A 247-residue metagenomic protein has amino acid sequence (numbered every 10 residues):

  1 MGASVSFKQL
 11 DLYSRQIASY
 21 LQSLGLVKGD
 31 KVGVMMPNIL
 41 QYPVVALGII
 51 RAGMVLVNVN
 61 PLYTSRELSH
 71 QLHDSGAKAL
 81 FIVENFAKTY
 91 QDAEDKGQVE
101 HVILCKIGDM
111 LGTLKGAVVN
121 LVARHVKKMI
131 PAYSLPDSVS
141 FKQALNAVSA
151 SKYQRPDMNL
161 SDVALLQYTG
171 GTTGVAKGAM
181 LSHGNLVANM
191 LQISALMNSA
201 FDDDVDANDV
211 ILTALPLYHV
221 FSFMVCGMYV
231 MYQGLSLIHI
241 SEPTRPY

Functional and structural regions predicted by a protein language model:
M1-I39, P43-L47, T64-S69: Conserved AMP-binding/adenylate-forming core of the ANL superfamily
S6-K8, R155, A164-L191: Conserved AMP-binding A3 loop
D11-Q16, N146-S149, A179-D203: Conserved structural elements of the adenylate-forming
S23-L24, R51-N146, R245: Structural core segment of the AMP-binding/adenylate-forming
K31, P37-V57, P61-S65, H73-A79 (+3 more regions): A short helix-loop-beta submotif of the ANL/AMP-binding
V34, S161-A164, N185, M197-I238: Conserved AMP-binding loop of ANL adenylate-forming enzymes
I130-Y168, V175, A200-V210: Conserved pre-ATP/AMP-binding loop-to-beta segment of ANL
H239-Y247: Single conserved hydrophobic/aromatic residue that forms the stacking wall/gate of nucleotide- or nucleobase-binding
